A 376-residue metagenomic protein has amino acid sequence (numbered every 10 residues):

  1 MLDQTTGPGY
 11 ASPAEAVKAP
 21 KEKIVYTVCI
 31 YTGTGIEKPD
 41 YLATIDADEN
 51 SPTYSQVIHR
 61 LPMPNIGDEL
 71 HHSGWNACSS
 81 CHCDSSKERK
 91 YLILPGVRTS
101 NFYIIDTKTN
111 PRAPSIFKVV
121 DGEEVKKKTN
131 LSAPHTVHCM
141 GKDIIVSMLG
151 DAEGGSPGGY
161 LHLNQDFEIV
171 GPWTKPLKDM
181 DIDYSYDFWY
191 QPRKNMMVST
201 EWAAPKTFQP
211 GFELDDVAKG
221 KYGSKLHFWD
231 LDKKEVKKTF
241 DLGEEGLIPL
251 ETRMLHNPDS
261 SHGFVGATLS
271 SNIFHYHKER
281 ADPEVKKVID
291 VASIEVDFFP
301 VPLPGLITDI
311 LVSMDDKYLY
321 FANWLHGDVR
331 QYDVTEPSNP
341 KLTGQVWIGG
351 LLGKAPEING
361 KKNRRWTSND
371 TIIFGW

Functional and structural regions predicted by a protein language model:
L2-K21, E69-E88, N130-G141, Y186-N195 (+3 more regions): Structural signature of eukaryotic scaffold interfaces centered on beta-propeller domains
K18-P20, Y26-E37, C83-K90, L94-P95 (+3 more regions): Short, conserved, GDST-rich strand-edge loop motifs in beta-rich repeat architectures
Y31, R98, K108, G150-A152 (+4 more regions): Residue-level signature of beta-propeller blades and closely related beta-rich strand-turn architectures in secreted
T44-T53, I104-S115, D166-E168, F228-K234 (+2 more regions): Short loop/turn segments immediately following beta-strands, especially the blade-tip and inter-blade linker loops
Y54-H138: Blade-loop segments of beta-propeller domains
Q56-W75, F117-N130, W173-D183, V236-L247 (+2 more regions): Surface-exposed loop and turn segments in beta-propeller and other repeat-based domains that flank or scaffold
T107-P192: Asp-box/WD-like beta-propeller blade repeats and closely related beta-sheet repeat scaffolds
D179-V329: Beta-propeller domains
